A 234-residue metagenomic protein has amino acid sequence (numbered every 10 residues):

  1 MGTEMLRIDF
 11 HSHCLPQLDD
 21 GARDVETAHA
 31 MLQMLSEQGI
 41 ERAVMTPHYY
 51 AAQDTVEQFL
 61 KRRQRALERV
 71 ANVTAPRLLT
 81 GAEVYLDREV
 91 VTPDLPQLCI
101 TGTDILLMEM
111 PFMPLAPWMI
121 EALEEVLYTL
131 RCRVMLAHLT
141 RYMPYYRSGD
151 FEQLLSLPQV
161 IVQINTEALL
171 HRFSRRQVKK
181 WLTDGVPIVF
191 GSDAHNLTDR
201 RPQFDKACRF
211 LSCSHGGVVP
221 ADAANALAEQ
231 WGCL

Functional and structural regions predicted by a protein language model:
M1-A75: An N-terminally biased module of ancient metal coordination in phosphate/nucleic-acid-related enzymes
H11, P47, L78, H138 (+1 more regions): Divalent metal-coordination and catalytic microenvironments
S36, Y128, L182-T183: Non-catalytic positions within long, well-ordered alpha-helices that form the structural scaffold/packing of enzyme
E41-R42, C132, I188: Short acidic/polar active-site loop segments enriched in Thr and Asp
T55-Q163: Extended substrate/RNA-proximal surfaces in nucleic-acid metabolism proteins
P187-P202: Short acidic/histidine-rich active-site segments
F204-L234: Mid-to-C-terminal alpha-helical segments outside catalytic/metal-binding sites
